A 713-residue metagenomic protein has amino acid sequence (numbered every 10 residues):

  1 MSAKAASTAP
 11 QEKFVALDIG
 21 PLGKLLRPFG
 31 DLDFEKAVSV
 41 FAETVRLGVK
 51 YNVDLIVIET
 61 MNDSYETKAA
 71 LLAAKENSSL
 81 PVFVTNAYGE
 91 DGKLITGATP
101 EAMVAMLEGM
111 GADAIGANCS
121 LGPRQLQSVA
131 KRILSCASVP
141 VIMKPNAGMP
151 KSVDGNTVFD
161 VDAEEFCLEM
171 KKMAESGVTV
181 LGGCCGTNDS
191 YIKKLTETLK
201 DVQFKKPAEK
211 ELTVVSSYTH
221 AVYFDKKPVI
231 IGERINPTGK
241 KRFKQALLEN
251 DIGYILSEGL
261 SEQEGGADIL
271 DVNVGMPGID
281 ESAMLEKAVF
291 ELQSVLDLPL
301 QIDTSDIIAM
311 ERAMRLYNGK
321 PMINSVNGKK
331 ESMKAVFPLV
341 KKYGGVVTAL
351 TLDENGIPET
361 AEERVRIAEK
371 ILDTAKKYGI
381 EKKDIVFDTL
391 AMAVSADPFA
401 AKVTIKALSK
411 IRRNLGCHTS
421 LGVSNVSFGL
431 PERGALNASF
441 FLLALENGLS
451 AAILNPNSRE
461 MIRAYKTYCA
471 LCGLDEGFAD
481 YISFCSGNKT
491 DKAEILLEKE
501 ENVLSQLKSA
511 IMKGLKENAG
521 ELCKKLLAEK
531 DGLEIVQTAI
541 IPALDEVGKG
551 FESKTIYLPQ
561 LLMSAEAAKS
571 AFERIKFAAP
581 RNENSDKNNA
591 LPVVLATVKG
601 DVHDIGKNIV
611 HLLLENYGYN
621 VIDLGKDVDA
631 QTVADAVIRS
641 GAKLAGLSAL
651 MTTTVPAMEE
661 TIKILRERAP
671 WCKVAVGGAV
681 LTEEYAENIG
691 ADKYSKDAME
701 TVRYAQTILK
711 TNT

Functional and structural regions predicted by a protein language model:
M1-T713: Domain-level signal for soluble alpha/beta catalytic cores
